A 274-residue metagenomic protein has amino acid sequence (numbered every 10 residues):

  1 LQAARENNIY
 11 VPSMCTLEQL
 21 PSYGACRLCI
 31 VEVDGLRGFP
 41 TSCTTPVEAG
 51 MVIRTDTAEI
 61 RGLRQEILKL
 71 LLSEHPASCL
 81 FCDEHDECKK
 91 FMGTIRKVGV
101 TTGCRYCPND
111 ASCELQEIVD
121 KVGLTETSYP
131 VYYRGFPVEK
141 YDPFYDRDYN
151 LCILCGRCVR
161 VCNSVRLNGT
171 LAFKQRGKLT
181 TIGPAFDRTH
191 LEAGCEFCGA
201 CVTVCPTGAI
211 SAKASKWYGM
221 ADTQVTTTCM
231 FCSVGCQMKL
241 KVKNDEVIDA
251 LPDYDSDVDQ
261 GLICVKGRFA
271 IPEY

Functional and structural regions predicted by a protein language model:
L1-C198, V202-V204, G208-S211, C232-Y274: Ferredoxin-type iron-sulfur electron-transfer modules and their immediate structural context
T181-T189, S215-T227: Basic, glycine-/proline-tolerant helical and adjacent loop/strand elements that line or dock onto nucleic-acid
